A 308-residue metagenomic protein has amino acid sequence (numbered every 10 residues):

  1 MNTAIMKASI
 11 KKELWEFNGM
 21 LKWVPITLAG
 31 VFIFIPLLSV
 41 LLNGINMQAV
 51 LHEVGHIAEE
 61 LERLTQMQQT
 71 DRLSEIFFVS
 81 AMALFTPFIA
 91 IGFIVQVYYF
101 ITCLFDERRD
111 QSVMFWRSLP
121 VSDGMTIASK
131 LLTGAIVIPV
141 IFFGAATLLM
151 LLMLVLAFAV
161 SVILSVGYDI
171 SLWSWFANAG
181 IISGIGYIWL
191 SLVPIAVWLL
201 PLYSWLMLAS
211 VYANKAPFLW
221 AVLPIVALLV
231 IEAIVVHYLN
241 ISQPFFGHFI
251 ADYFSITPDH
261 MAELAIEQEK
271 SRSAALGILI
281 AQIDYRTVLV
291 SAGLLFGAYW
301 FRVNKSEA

Functional and structural regions predicted by a protein language model:
M1-T102, E107, W198, V211-F218 (+2 more regions): Hydrophobic alpha-helical transmembrane segments
T3-K7, A128, I185: Alpha-helical membrane-protein architecture signal
K12, E16, M125, S129-G134 (+1 more regions): Start (N-cap) of specific transmembrane helices in multi-pass transporter permeases
L28-F32, T133-G134, I225-L229: Residue-level recognition of pore/gate-forming positions within transmembrane alpha-helices of multi-pass
P36-V40, R72-Y98, L132-Y203, M207 (+1 more regions): Secretory targeting signals
L104-T133: Helix-loop-helix units of permease transmembrane domains in multi-pass membrane transporters, especially ABC
S112, S118-V121, A213-I225: Alpha-helical transmembrane segments with an aromatic anchor "belt"
A209, A227-V236: Long, charge-rich C-terminal accessory regions
